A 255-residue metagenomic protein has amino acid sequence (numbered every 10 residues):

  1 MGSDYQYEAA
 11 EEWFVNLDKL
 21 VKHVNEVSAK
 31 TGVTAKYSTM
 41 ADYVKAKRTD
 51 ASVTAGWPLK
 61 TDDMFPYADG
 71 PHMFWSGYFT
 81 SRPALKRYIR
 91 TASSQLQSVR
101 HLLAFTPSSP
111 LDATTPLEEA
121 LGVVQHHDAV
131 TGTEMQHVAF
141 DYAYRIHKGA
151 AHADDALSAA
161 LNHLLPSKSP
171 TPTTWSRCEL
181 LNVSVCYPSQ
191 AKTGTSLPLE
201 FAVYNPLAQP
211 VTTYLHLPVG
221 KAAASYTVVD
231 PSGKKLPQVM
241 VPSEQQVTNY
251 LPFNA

Functional and structural regions predicted by a protein language model:
M1-T193, P198-E200, P206, S225 (+1 more regions): Catalytic-domain carbohydrate-binding cleft regions of carbohydrate-active enzymes
L207-A224: Surface-exposed beta-strand/loop patches in extracellular or lumenal glycoproteins
